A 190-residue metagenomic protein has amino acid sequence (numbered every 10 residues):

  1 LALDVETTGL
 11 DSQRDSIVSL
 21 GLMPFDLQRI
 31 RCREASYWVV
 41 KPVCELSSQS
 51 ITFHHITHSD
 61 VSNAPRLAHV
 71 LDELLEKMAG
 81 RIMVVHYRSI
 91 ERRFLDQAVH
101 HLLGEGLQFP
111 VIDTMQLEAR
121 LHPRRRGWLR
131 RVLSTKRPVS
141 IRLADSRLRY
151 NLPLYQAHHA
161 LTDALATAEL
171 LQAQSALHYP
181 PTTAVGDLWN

Functional and structural regions predicted by a protein language model:
L1-L102, G106-F109, S134-L154, H158: Conserved non-catalytic scaffold segment of RNase H-like nuclease domains
I82, R126, Y179-T182: Residue-level signal for secondary-structure boundary elements
I112-T135: Short alpha-helix plus adjacent loop in nuclease-associated cores
R120, R149, A168-N190: Acidic two-metal-ion nuclease catalytic site recognized across multiple nuclease folds, prominently DnaQ/RNase D-T
R142, H159, P181-V185: Intrinsic-disorder/low-complexity, polar/charged segments
T162: Acidic donor-binding loop at a coil-to-helix junction in glycosyltransferase catalytic cores that engages
